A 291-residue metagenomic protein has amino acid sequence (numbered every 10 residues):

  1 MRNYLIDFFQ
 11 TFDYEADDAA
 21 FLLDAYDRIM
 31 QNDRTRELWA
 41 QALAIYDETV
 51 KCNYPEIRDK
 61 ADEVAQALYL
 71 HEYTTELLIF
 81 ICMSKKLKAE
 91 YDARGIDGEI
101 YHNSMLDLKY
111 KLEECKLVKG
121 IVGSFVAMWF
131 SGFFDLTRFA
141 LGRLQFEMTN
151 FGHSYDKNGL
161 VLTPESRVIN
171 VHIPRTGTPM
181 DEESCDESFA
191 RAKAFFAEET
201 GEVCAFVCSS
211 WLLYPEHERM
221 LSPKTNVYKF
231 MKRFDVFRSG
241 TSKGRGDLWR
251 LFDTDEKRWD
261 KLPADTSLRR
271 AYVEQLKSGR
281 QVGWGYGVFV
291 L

Functional and structural regions predicted by a protein language model:
M1-M180, E198-A205, R219-L291: Non-catalytic substrate-recognition and accessory regions of acyl/acetyltransferase enzymes
M180-F196, F206: Conserved acetyl-CoA-binding loop-helix of GNAT-fold acetyltransferases
S210: Residues that form ligand- and interface-recognition hot spots within folded domains
L213-H217: Short catalytic/ligand-binding loop motif for oxyanion handling, primarily in non-cytosolic enzymes, centered on
